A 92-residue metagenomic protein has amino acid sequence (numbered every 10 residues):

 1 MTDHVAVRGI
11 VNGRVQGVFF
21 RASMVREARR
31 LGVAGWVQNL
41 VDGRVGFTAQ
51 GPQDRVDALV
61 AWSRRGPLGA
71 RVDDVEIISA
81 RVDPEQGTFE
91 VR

Functional and structural regions predicted by a protein language model:
M1-R92: Intrinsically disordered, low-complexity, mixed-charge
